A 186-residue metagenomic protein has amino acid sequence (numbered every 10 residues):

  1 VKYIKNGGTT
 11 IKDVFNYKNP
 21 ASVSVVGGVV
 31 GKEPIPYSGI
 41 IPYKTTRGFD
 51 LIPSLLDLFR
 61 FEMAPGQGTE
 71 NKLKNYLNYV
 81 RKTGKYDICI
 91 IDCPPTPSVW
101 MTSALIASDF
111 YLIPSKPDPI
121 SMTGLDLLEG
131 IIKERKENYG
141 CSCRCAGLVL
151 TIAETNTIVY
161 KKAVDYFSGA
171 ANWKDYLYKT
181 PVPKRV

Functional and structural regions predicted by a protein language model:
V1-V186: P-loop NTP-binding core
